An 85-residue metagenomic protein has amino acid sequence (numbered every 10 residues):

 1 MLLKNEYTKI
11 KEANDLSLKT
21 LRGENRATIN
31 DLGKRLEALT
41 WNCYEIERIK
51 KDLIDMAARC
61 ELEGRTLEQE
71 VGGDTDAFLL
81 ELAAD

Functional and structural regions predicted by a protein language model:
M1-E63: N-terminal, intrinsically disordered, low-complexity segments that immediately precede the first transmembrane helix
D55-D85: Cytosolic juxtamembrane regions of integral membrane proteins
